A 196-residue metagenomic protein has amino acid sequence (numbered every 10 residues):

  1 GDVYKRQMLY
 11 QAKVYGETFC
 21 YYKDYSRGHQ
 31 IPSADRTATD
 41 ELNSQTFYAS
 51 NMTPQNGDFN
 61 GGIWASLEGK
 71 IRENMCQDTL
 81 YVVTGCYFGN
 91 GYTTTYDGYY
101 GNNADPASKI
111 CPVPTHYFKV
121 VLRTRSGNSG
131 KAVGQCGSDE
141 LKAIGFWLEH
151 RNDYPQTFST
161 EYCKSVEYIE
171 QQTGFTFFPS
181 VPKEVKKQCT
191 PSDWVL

Functional and structural regions predicted by a protein language model:
G1-Y4: Short, small-residue-biased leader/transition segments that mark boundaries at the very start of proteins
M8-L196: Domain-level detector of nuclease and nuclease-like folds in predominantly extracellular/periplasmic contexts
